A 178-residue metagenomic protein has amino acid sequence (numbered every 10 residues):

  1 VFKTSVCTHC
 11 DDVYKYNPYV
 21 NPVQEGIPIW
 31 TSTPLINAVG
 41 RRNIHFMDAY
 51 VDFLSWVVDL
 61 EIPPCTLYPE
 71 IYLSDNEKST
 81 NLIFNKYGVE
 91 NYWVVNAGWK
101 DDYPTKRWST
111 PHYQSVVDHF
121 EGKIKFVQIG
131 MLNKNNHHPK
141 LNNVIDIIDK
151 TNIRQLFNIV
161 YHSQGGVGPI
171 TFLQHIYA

Functional and structural regions predicted by a protein language model:
V1-A178: Catalytic machinery of carbohydrate-active enzymes, primarily nucleotide-sugar-dependent glycosyltransferases
